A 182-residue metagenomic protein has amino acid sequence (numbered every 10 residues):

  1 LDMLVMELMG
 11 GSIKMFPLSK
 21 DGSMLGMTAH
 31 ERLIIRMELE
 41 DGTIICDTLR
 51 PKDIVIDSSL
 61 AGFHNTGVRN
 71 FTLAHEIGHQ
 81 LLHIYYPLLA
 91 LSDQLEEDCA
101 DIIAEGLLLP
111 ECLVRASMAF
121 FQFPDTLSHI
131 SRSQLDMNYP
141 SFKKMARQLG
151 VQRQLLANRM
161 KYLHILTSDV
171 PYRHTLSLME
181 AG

Functional and structural regions predicted by a protein language model:
L1-G182: Active-site hotspot residues in diverse enzymes, especially metal/ion-binding acidic/histidine motifs
